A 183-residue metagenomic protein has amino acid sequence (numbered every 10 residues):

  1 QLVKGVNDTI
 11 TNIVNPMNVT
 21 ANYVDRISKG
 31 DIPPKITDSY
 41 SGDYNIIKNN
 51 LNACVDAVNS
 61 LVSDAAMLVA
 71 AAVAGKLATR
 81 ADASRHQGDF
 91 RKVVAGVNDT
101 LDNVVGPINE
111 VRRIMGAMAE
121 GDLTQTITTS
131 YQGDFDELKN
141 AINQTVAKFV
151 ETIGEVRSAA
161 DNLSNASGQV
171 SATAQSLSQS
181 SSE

Functional and structural regions predicted by a protein language model:
Q1-S181: HAMP domain helices
